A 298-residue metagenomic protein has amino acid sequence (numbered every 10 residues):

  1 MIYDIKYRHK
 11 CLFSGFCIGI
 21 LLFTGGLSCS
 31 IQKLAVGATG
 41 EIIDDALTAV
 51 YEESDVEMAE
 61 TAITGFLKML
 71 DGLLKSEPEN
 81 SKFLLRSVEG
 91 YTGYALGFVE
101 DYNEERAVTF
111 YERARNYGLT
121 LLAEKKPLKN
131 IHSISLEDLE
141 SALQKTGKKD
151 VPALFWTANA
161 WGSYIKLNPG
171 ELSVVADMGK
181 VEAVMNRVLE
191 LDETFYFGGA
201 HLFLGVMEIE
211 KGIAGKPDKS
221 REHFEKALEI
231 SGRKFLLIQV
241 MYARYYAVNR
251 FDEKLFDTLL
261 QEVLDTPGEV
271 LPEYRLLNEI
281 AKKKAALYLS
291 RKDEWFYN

Functional and structural regions predicted by a protein language model:
M1-C11: N-terminal secretory signal peptides that target proteins for export/translocation
K10-S14, E79: Short amphipathic alpha-helical "recognition" segments used for binding
S14-G26: Bacterial N-terminal signal peptides
G25-V50: Bacterial Sec signal peptide processing site at the extreme N-terminus
E41-G72, S76-E79, F83, E89-E190 (+4 more regions): Short coil/linker segments at helix-helix boundaries
F195-G199: Short, structured loop/turn "capping" segments at alpha-beta junctions
S290-N298: Extracytoplasmic and endomembrane cell-envelope/extracellular-matrix remodeling and assembly machinery
